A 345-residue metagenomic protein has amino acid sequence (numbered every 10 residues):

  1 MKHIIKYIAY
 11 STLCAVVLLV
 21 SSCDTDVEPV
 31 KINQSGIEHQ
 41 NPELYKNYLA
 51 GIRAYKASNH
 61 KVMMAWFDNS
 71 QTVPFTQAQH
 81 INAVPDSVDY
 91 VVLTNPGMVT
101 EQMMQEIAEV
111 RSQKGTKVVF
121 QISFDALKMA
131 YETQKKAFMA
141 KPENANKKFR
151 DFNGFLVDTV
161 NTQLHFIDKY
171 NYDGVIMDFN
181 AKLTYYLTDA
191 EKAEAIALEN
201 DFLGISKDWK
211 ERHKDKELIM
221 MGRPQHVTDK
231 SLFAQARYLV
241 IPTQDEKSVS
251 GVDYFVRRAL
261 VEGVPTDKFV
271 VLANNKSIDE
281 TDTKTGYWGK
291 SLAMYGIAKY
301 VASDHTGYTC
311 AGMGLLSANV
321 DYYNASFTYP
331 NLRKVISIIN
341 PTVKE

Functional and structural regions predicted by a protein language model:
M1-S58: Bacterial Sec-dependent N-terminal signal peptides
I37-Q40, L44, H80, E194 (+1 more regions): Non-membrane alpha-helical secondary structure
Q40, L44-N47, F155-T159, A197-D201 (+1 more regions): Soluble or luminal CAZymes and related metallo-dependent hydrolases
L49, M64, V157, Y329-S337: Generic detector of well-ordered alpha-helical segments enriched in charged/polar residues, highlighting helical
G51-I52, H80, V227, Y300-V301: Generic recognition of flexible, low-complexity loop/linker segments
N59-F255, T266-A273, D279-D282, S326: Chitinase-like catalytic core of GlcNAc-active glycosidases
L260-V261: A conserved mid-domain beta-alpha-beta active-site/ligand-binding segment of alpha/beta enzyme cores
D267-E345: Substrate-binding cleft of secreted/luminal carbohydrate-active enzymes
